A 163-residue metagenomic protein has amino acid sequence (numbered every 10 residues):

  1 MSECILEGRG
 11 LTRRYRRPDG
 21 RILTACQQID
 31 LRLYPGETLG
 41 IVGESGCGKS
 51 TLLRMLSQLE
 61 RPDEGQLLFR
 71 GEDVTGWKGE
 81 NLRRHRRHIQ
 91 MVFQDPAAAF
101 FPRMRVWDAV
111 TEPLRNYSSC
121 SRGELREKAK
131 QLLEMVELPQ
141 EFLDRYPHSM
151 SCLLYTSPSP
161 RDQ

Functional and structural regions predicted by a protein language model:
D19, V74-Q90, N116, R122: ABC ATPase NBD coupling module
V42-E44: The feature captures the beta-strand-to-loop junction immediately N-terminal to the Walker
S57: Helix-to-loop junction immediately C-terminal to a conserved catalytic motif
G65-D73: Conserved ABC transporter NBD signature motif
D73, G123-E141: Conserved ABC ATPase "signature" region
D95, M104-N116: Q-loop/switch helix immediately C-terminal to the Walker
Y155-Q163: Single conserved hydrophobic/aromatic residue that forms the stacking wall/gate of nucleotide- or nucleobase-binding
